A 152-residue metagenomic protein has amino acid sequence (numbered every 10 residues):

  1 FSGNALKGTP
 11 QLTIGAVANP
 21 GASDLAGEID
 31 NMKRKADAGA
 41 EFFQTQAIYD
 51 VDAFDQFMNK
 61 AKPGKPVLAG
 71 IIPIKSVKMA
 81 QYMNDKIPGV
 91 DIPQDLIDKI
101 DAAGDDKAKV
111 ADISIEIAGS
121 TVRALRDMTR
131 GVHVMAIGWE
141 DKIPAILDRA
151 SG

Functional and structural regions predicted by a protein language model:
F1-A5, S23-G27, A47-P63, W139-A150: Active-site-adjacent beta->alpha loops and helix N-cap segments on the catalytic face of soluble alpha/beta enzymes
F1-T9, V17-A22, K60-T121, A150-S151: Active-site pocket-lining/capping segments in soluble small-molecule metabolic enzymes
A5-P10, R34-D37, R126: Solvent-exposed alpha-helices and their adjacent loops that cap or buttress functional pockets in soluble metabolic
D24-K35, S114-A124: Short, acidic/polar
K35, G39, A69, V132: Conserved, mostly hydrophobic/aromatic
E41-D50, D112, H133-A136: Catalytic beta/alpha-barrel core
A108-G152: C-terminal extensions of enzymes
